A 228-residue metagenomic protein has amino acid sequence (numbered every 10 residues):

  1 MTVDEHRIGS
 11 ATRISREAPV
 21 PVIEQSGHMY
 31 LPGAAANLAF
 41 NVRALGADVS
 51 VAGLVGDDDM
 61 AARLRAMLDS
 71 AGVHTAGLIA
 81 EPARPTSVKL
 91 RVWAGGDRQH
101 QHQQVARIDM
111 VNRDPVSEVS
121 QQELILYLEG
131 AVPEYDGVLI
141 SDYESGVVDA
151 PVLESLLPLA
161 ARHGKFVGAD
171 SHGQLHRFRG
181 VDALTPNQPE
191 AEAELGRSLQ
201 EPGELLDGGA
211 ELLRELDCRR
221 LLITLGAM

Functional and structural regions predicted by a protein language model:
M1-S50: Glycine-rich phosphate/adenosyl-contacting loop at the front of the ribokinase-like
S10, V55-A71: A glycine-rich beta-to-alpha transition motif near the start of alpha/beta enzyme domains, typified by
R13-I23, Q99-D114, P186-E194: Gly-rich Lys/Arg/Thr-decorated short loops/hinges at beta-loop-alpha junctions or inter-strand turns that position
M67-A83: A glycine-rich helix N-cap at a beta->alpha junction
A80-R84, K89-V132: Conserved phosphate-binding/catalytic loop of the ribokinase/pfkB sugar-kinase fold
V132-V138: Short acidic/histidine-rich motifs immediately flanking catalytic phosphotransfer sites in two-component signaling
G137, S145-M228: Conserved phosphate/ATP/ADP-binding segment of small-molecule kinases
